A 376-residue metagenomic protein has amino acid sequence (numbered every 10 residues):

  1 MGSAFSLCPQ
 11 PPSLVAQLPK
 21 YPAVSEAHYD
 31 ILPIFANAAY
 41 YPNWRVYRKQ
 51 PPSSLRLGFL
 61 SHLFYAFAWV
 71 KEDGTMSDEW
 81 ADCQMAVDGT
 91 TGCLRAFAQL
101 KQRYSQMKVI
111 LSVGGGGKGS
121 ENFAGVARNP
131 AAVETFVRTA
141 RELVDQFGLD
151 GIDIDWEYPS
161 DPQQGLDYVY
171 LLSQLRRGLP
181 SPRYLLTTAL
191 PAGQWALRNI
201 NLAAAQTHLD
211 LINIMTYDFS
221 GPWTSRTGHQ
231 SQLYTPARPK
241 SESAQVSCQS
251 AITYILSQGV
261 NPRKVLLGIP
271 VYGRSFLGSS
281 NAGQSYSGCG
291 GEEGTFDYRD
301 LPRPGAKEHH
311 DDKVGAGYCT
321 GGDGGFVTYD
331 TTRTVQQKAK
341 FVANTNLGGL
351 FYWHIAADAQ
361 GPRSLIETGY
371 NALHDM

Functional and structural regions predicted by a protein language model:
P19-V144, P239, L365-E367, H374-M376: Glycan-recognition patch characteristic of GH18 chitinases/ENGases and related GlcNAc/peptidoglycan-binding proteins
N43-L57, R128-Q146, Q194-A204, C248-I252 (+1 more regions): Short, acidic/polar
L63, L111, I154, I212 (+3 more regions): Conserved, mostly hydrophobic/aromatic
K71, R274, T331-M376: Acidic/aromatic/glycine-rich contiguous surface patches that form carbohydrate-binding/processing clefts and analogous
D73-T91, E157-R303: Substrate-binding surface in catalytic domains of secreted glycosidases
T91-A98, V137-V144, V169-R176, L202 (+3 more regions): Generic structural signal for well-ordered alpha-helices, preferentially at hydrophobic/aromatic core positions
T139-G165, D218, F351: Active-site groove signature of glycoside hydrolases
G291-L347: Hydrophobic, secondary-structure "cap" segments at the distal end of domains
